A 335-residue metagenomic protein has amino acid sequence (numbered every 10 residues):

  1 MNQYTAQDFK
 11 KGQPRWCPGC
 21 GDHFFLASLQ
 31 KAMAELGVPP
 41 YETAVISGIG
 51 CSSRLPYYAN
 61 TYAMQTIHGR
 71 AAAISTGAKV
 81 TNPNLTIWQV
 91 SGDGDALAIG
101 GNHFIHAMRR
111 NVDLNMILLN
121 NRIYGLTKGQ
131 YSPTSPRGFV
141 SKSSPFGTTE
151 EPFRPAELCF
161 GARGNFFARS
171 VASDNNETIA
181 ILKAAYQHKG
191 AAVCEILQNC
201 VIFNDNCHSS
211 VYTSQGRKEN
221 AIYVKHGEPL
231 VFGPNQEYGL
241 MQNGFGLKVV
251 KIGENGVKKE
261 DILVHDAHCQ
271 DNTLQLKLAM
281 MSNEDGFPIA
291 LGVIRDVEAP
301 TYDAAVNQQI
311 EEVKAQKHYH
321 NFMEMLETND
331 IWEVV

Functional and structural regions predicted by a protein language model:
M1-N2, K11-G12, I202-V335: Flexible, low-complexity linker and terminal segments
Q3, S132-A185: Conserved thiamine diphosphate
A6-I67: Active-site diphosphate/adenylate-binding microenvironment
G12, P39-T43, T81-I87, R109-N115 (+4 more regions): Short coil/turn connectors at secondary-structure junctions
S47-G125: Thiamine diphosphate
I49-C51, N121-I123, D174, L197-I202 (+1 more regions): Glycine-rich beta-alpha junction loops
G101-M108, L126-F139, L158: Active-site-proximal loop->helix
F166-Y223: ATP/pyrophosphate-binding catalytic subdomain of soluble kinases
